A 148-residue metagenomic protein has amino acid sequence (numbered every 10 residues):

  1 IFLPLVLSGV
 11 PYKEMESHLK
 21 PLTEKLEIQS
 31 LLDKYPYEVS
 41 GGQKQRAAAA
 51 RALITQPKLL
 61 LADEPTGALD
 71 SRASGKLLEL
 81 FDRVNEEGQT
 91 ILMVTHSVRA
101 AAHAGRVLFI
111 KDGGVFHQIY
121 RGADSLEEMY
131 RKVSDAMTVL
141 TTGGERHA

Functional and structural regions predicted by a protein language model:
V6, Y12-S30: Conserved ABC ATPase "signature" region
K25, L80-M93: Conserved catalytic loops of ABC-family nucleotide-binding domains
I28, L32, A52-L53: ABC ATPase C-loop
K34-Y37, I54-T55, E87: Conserved signature/switch motifs of ABC ATPase nucleotide-binding domains
Y35-V39, Q43-Q45: Conserved ABC ATPase signature
A49: Hydrophobic anchor residue at the start of the ABC signature
L60-D63: Catalytic Walker B motif of ABC-type/P-loop ATPase nucleotide-binding domains
G114-T138: Conserved beta-strand-loop-alpha-helix hinge in the C-terminal portion of ABC ATPase nucleotide-binding domains
